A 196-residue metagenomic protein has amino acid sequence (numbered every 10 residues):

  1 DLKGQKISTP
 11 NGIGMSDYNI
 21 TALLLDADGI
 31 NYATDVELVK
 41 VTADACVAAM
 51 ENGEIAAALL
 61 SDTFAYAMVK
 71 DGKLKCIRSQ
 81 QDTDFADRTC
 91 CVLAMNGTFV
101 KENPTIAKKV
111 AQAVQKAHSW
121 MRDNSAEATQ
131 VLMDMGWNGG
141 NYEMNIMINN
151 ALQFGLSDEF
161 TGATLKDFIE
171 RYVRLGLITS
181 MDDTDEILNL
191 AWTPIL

Functional and structural regions predicted by a protein language model:
D1-K70, G162, K166-D167: Bilobed "Venus flytrap"/periplasmic-binding protein-like clamshell domains and structurally analogous long
I7-S8, Q80, Q153-L156: A ubiquitous short alpha-helical element
Y18-I20, M68, F85-D87, N150-L152 (+1 more regions): Short secondary-structure boundary/hinge segments and terminal tails
D28-I30, D71-G72, M135, L175-G176: Residues at alpha-helix termini
Y32-T34, K75-C76, G139, T179-S180: Residue-level detector of short coil/turn "hinge" positions at structural boundaries
V39, D44-D134: Pocket-lining segment of extracytoplasmic ligand-binding domains
K101-T179: Secondary-structure end/capping motifs
I169-L196: Conserved C-terminal helix/tail region of periplasmic/extracytoplasmic solute-binding proteins
